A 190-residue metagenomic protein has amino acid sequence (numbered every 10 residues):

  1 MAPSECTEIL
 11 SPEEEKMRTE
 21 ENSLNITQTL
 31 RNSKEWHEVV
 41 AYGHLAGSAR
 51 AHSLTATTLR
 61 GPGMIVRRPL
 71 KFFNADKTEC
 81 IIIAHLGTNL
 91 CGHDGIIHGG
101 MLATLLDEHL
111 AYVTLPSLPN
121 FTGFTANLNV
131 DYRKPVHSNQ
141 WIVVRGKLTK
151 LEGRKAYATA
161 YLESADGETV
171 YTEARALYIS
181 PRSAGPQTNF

Functional and structural regions predicted by a protein language model:
M1-S138, T149-F190: Terminal targeting signals and extreme-terminal segments of soluble enzymes
